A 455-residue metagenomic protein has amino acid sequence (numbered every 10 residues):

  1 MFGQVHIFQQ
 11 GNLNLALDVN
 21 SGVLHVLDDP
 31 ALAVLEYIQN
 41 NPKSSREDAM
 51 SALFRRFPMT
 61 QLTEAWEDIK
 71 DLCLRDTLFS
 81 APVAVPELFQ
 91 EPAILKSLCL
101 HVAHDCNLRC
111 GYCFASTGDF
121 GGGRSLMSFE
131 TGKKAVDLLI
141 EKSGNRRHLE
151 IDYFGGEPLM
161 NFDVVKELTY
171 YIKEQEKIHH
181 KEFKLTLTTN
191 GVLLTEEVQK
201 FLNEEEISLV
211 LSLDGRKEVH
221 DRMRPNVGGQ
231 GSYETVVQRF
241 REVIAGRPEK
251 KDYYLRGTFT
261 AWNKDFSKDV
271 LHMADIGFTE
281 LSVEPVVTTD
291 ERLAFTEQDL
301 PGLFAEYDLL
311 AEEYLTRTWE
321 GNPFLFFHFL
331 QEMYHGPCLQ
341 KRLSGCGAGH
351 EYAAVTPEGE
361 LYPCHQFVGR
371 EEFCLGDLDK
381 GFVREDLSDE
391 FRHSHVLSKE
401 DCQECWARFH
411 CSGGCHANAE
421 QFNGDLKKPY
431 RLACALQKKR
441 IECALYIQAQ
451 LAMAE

Functional and structural regions predicted by a protein language model:
M1-Q39: Acidic, low-complexity/disordered tracts enriched in E/D and polar residues
K43-R56: Short acidic, hydrophobic short linear motifs in intrinsically disordered regions
R56, E64, D68, L72-K200 (+1 more regions): Conserved alpha-helical substructure of the radical SAM core
V136-F154, E390-S394, K428-E455: Short Fe-S-cluster ligation motifs
Q199-K217, T279-V287: Non-cysteine beta-strand/loop elements that form the S-adenosyl-L-methionine
E218-E234, R241, A245, E249-A348: Radical SAM enzyme [4Fe-4S]-AdoMet core and its adjacent flexible, acidic and glycine-rich loops/tails across
G302-H335, H365-S412: C-terminal accessory region of radical SAM enzymes
R392, V396-C443: Cysteine-cluster motifs in flexible loop/terminal segments that predominantly coordinate metals
